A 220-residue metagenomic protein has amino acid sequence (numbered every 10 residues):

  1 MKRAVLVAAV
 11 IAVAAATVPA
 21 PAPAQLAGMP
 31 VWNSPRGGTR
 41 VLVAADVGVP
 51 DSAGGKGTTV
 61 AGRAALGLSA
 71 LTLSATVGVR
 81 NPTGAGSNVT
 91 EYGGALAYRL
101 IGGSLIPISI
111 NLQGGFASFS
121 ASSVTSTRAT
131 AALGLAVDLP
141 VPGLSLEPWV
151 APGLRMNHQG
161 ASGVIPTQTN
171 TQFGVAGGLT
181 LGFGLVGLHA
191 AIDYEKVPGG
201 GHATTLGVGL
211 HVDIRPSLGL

Functional and structural regions predicted by a protein language model:
M1-N33, S217-L220: Cleavable N-terminal export/targeting peptides
P21-R80: Short glycine/proline- and aromatic-enriched beta-strand/turn motifs that initiate or cap beta-hairpins
M29-P30, A53-K56, F116-L220: Outer-membrane beta-barrel transmembrane domain signature
G37, G67-S69, G86-N88, G182-G184 (+1 more regions): Solvent-exposed loop and beta-edge segments used for protein-protein assembly and interaction
G37-T39, S69-L71, G102-I106, V141-L146 (+2 more regions): Short coil turns and loop connectors of transmembrane beta-barrels in diderm outer membranes and organellar homologs
V49, R80-T83, Y194-V197: Short histidine/acidic/glycine/proline-rich micro-motifs that form metal- and phosphate-coordinating active-site loops
G57-A61, T90, G174: Short, surface-exposed coil-to-beta transition loops
S74-A151: Gram-negative (and chloroplast) outer-membrane scaffold detector with strong preference for beta-barrel transmembrane
